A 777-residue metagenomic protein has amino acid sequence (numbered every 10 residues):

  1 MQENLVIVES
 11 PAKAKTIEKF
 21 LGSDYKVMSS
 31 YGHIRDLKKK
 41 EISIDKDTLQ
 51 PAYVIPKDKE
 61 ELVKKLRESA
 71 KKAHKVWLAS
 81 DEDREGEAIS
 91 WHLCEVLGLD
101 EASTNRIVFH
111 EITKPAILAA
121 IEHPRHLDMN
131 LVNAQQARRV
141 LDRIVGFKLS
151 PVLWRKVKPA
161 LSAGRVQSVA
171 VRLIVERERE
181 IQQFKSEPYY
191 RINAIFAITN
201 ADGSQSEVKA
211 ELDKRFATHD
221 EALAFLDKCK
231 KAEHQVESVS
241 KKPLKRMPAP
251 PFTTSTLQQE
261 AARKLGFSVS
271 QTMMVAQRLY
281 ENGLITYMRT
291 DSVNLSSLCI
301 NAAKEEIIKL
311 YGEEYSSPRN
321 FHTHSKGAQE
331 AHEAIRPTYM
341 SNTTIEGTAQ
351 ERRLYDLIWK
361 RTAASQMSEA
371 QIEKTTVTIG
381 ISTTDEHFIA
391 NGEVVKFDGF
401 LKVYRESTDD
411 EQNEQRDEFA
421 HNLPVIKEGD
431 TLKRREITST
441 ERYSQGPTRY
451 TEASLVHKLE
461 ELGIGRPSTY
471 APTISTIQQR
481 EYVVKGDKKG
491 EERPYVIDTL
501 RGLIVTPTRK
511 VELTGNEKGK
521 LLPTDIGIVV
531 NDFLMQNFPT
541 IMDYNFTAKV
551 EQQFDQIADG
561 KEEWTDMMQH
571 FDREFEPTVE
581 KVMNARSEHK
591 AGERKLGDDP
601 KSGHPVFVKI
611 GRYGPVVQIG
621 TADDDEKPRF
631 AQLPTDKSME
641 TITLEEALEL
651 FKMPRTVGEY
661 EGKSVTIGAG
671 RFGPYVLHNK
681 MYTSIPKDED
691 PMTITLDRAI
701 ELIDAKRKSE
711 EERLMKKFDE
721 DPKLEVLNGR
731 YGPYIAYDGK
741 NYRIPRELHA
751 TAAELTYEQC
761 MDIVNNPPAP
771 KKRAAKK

Functional and structural regions predicted by a protein language model:
M1-R139, K148, T408-E411, R435: Intrinsically disordered, low-complexity regulatory segments
Q2-L5, T16, Y25, S150 (+2 more regions): Basic, low-complexity terminal or inter-domain segments flanking catalytic cores
H33, H92, Q167, A328 (+1 more regions): Histidine-centered active-site/metal-ligand motif
A52, S80-E82, L99-N105, P124-V132 (+6 more regions): Short, polar/flexible loop-turn hinges at active-site or ligand-entry regions and domain interfaces
I112-A194, K241-K245: C-terminal or mid-to-C-terminal helical accessory/interaction module adjacent to the motor/catalytic core
F216-F252, K427-K433, T438-T440, K549: Metal- or metallocofactor-binding catalytic centers and their adjacent structured scaffolds across diverse enzyme
Q258-E260, K264-Q271: A conserved hydrophobic secondary-structure block that centers on an alpha-helix together with its immediately flanking
